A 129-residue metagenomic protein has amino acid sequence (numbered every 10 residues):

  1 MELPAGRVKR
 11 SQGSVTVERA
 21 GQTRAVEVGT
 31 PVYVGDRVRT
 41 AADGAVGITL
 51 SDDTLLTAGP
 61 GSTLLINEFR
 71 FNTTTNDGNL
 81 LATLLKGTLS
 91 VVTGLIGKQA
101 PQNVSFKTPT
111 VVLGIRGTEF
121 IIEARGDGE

Functional and structural regions predicted by a protein language model:
M1-V38, A42-E129: Flexible, surface-exposed loop/linker segments and immediately adjacent secondary-structure boundaries
